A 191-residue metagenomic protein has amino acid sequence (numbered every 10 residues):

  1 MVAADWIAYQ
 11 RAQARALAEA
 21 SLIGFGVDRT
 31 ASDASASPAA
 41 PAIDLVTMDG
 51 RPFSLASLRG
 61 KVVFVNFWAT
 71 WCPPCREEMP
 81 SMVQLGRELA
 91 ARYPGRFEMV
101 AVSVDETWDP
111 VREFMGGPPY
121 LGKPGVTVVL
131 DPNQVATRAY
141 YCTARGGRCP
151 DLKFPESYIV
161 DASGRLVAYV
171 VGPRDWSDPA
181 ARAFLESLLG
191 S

Functional and structural regions predicted by a protein language model:
M1-A40, Y169, S191: N-terminal targeting signals for export/organelle localization
S37, A42-V63, G86-R87: A short beta-strand-turn-helix
R59, F67-Q84: Conserved redox-active cysteine motifs that mediate thiol-disulfide chemistry, especially di-cysteine Cys-X(1-2)-Cys
G60-V63, G95-F97, K123-V126, A162: Loop/turn elements at helix/coil->beta-strand transitions in domains of secreted/extracellular proteins
V62, W71, V83-Y93, R174 (+1 more regions): Sec/Tat-exported extracytoplasmic proteins
V63-V65, V100-V102, Y158: Conserved hydrophobic packing residues within short motifs/helices of P-loop NTPase cores of ABC-family ATPases
R76-P124, P132-A139: Structural microenvironment flanking redox-active thiols in thiol-disulfide oxidoreductases
P118-K123, L130-S187: Thiol/disulfide oxidoreductase modules built on the thioredoxin-like
